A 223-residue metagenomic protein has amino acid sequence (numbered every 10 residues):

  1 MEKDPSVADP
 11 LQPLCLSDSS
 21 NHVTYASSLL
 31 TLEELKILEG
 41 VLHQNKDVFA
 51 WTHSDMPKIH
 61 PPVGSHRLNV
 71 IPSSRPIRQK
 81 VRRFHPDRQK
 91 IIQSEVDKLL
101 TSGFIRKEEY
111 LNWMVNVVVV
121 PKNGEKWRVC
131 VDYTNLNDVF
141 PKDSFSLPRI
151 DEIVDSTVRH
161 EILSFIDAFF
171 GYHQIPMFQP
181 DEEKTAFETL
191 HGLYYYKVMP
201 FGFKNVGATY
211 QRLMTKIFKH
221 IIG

Functional and structural regions predicted by a protein language model:
S6, P13-G223: Retroelement reverse transcriptase polymerase core
